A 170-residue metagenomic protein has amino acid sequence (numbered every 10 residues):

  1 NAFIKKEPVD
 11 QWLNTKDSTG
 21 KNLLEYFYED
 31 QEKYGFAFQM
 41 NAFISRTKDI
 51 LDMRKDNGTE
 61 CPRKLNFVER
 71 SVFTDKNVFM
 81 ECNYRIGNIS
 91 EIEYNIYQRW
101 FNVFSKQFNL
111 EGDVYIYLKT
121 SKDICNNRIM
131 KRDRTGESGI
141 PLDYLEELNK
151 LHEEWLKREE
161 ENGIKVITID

Functional and structural regions predicted by a protein language model:
A2, N109-V114, N162-K165: Short glycine-/polar-rich loops that comprise or flank the Walker A/P-loop and associated switch/sensor motifs
A2-Q39: Conserved substrate/cofactor phosphate-moiety recognition/catalytic segment in nucleotide-dependent phosphotransferases
I4-K6, N66-E69, Y115-L118, T168: A structural signal for short, well-ordered beta-strand segments and their strand-loop junctions that often border
P8-V9, S71-V72, S121: Anionic group-transfer/hydrolysis microenvironments
F38-S90, I116: A basic- and aromatic-enriched beta-loop-alpha substructure that forms the phosphate/nucleotide- and DNA/RNA-contacting
D52-C61, K106-E111, E160: Conserved catalytic network of the ASCE P-loop NTPase/AAA+ motor domain
K76-L151: A glycine- and Lys/Arg-enriched "phosphate-lid" helix/loop adjacent to the NTP-binding pocket of small-molecule kinases
L151, E159, I164-I169: A recognition module on extended beta-rich or small alphabeta surfaces enriched in W/G with H and D/E
